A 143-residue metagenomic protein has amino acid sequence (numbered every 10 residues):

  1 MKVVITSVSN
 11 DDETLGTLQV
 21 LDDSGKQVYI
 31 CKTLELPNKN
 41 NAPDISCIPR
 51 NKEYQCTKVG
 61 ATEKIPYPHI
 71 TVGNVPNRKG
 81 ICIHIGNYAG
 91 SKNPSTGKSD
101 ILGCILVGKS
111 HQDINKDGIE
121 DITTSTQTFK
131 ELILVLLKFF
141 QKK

Functional and structural regions predicted by a protein language model:
M1-K143: Cell wall/extracellular polymer interaction/catalysis modules
